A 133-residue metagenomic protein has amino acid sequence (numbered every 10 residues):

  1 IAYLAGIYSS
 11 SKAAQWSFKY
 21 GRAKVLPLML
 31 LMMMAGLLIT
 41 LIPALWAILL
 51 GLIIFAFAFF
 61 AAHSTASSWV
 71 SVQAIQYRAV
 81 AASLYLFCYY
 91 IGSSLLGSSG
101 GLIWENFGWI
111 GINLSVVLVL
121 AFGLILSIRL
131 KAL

Functional and structural regions predicted by a protein language model:
I1-G6, Y85-Y89: Transmembrane alpha-helical segments of major facilitator superfamily
Y3, L30-M33, V117-A121: Residue-level recognition of pore/gate-forming positions within transmembrane alpha-helices of multi-pass
Y3-S11, S93-S94: Residue-level signature of mid-helix packing/kink "hotspots" within the transmembrane helices of 12-pass Major
Y8-R22, W104-E105: Helix-to-loop junctions at the C-terminal end of transmembrane segments in multipass secondary transporters
F18-R22, A44, I75, G108-W109: A helix-boundary/kink motif common to multi-pass secondary transporters, especially Major Facilitator Superfamily
A23-A66: C-terminal transmembrane helical hairpin of 12-TM major facilitator-type secondary transporters
V72-W109, V116: A late C-terminal transmembrane helix in Major Facilitator Superfamily
V117-L133: Multi-pass alpha-helical transporter architecture, strongest for 12-TM Major Facilitator/SLC carriers used
